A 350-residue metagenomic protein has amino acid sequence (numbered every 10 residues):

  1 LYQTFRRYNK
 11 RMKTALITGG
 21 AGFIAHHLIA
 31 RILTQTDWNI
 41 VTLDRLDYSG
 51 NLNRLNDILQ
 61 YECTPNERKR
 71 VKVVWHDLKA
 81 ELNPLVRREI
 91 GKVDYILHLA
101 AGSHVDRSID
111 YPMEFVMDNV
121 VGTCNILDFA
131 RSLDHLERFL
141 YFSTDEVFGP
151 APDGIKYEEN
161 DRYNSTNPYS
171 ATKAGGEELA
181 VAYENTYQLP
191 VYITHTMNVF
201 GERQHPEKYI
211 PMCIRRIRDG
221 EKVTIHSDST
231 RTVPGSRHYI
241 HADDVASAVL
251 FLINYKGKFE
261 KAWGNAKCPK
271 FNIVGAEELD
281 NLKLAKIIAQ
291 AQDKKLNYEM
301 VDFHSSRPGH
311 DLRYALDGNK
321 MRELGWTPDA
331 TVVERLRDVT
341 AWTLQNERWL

Functional and structural regions predicted by a protein language model:
Q3-V199, W326, D338, N346: N-terminal Rossmann-like NAD(P)+-binding domain of SDR-like oxidoreductases, especially those catalyzing
I32, Y183, M212-I217, A248-L252: A short, amphipathic alpha-helix embedded in the catalytic core of nucleotide-handling enzymes
E67-K72, H76-D77, N125, I217-L350: C-terminal substrate-binding subdomain of Rossmann-fold SDR/epimerase-dehydratase oxidoreductases
P150-P152, E202-Q204, K208, K320: Short beta-loop-alpha junction of Rossmann-like oxidoreductase domains
I155, P206-I214, I288: A glycine/serine/threonine-rich, flexible loop-to-helix segment that serves as the NAD(P) cofactor-binding "lid"
S165-T172, E202, P206-I210, H238-A242: The catalytic Tyr-centered alpha-helix of NAD(P)H-dependent dehydrogenases
G175, L179, Y183, C213 (+2 more regions): Hydrophobic alpha-helix immediately C-terminal to the catalytic Tyr-X-X-X-Lys motif of short-chain
